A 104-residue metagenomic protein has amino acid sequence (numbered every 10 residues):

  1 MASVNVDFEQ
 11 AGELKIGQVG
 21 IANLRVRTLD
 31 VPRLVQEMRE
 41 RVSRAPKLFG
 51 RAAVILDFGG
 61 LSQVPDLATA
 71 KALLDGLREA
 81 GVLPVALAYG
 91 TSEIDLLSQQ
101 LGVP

Functional and structural regions predicted by a protein language model:
A2-P104: Charge-rich, low-hydrophobicity low-complexity segments
